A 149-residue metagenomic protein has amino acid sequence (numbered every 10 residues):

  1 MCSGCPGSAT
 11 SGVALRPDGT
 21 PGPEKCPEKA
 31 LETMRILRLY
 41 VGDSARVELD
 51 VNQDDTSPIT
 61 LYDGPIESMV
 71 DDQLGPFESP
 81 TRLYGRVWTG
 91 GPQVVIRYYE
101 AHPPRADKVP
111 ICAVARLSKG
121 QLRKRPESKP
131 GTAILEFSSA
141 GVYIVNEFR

Functional and structural regions predicted by a protein language model:
S3-T10: Bacterial signal peptide processing site
A14-R149: Contiguous beta-sheet cores, especially beta-hairpins with glycine/small-residue-rich turns and Gly-(small hydrophobic)
